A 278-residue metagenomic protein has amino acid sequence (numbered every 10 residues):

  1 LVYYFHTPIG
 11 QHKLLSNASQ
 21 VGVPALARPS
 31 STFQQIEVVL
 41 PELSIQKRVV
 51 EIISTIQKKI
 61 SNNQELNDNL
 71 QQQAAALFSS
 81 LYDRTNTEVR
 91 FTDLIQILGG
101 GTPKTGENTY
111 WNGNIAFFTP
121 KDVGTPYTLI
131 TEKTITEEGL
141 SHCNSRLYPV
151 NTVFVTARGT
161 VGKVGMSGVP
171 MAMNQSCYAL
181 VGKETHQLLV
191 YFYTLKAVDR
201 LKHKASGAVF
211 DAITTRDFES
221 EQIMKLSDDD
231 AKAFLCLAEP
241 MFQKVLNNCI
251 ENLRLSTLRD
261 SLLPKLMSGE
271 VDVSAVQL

Functional and structural regions predicted by a protein language model:
L1-T32, K183-Q222, Q277-L278: Short, positively charged
L1-Y3, S141-T156, K163-V164, E184-F192: Polybasic, glycine- and aromatic-enriched phosphate-binding surface used to engage nucleic acids
Q20, G100, V123, G159-V161 (+1 more regions): Short glycine-enriched loops at secondary-structure junctions
V21-V50, M171-Y178, G207-K232: A short glycine-rich beta-alpha junction/loop motif
Q35-T102, N112, F117, V123 (+2 more regions): Non-catalytic DNA-recognition/assembly elements of restriction-modification systems
T92-N108, A116-V150, G168, A172-M173: Sequence-specific dsDNA recognition surfaces
F117-T119, V153-T156, A179: Short hydrophobic-aromatic micro-motifs
K121-D122, R158, D217, Q277: Short, small-residue-rich loop/turn micro-motifs
